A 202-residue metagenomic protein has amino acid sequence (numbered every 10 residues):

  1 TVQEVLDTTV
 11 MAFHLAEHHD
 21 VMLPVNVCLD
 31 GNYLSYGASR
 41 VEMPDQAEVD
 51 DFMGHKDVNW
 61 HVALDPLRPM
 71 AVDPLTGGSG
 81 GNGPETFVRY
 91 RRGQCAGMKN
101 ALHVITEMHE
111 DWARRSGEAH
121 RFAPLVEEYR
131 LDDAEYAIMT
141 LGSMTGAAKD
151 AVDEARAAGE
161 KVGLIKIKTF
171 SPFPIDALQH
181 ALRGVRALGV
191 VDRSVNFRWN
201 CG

Functional and structural regions predicted by a protein language model:
T1-D7, G93-V104, T140-S143, F170 (+1 more regions): Catalytic cores of large soluble enzymes that bind and process phosphate-bearing ligands
T1-G31, H55: Conserved thiamine diphosphate
T1-V2, L29-N32, L64, L141 (+2 more regions): Fold-independent oxyanion-binding glycine-rich loops and adjacent beta-strand/coil segments at enzyme active sites
D7-V10, G37-V41, K149-A151: A short secondary-structure junction signal
H14-H18, P44-E48, A157-G159, L182-V185: Short, low-complexity, polar/charged sequence segments that are solvent-exposed and flexible
A16-V21, S35, E42, E128-D132 (+1 more regions): Solvent-exposed alpha-helices and their adjacent loops that cap or buttress functional pockets in soluble metabolic
P24-E127: Conformationally flexible catalytic loops at phosphate/diphosphate-handling active centers
E110-G202: Thiamine diphosphate
